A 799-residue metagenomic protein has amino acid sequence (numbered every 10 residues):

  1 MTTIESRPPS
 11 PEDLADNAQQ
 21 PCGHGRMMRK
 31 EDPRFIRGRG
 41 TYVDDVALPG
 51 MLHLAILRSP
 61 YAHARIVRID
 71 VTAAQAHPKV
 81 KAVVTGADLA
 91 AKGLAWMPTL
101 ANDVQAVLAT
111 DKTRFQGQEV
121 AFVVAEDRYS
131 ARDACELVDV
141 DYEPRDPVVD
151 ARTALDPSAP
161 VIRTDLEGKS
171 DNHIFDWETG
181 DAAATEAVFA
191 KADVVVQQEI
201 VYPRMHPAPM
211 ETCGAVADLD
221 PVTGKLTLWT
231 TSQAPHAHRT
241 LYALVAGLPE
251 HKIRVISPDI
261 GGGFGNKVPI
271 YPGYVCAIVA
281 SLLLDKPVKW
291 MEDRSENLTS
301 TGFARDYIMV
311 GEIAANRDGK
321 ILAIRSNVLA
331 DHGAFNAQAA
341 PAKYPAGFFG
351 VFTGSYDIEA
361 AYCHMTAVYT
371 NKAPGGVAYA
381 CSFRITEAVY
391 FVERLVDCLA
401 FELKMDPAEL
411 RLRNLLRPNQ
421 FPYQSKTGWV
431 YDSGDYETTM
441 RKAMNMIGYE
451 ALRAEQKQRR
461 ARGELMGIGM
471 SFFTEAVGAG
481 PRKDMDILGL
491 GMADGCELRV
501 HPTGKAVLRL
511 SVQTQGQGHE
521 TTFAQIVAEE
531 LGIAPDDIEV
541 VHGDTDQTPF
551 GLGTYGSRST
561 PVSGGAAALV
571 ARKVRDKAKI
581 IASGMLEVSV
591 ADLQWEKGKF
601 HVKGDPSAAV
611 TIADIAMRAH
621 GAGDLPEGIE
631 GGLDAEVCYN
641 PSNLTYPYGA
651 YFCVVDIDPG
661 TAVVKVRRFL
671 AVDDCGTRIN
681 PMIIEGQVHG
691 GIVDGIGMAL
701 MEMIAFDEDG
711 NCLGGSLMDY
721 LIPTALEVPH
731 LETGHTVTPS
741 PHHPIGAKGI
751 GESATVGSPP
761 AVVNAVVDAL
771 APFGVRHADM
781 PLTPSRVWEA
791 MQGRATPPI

Functional and structural regions predicted by a protein language model:
M1-H173, V195-Q198, G273, G480: Flexible, low-hydrophobicity surface segments
T2, H77, G86-A87, G247-K252 (+5 more regions): C-terminal catalytic domains of large/alpha subunits in multi-subunit enzymes
G25, E31-R34, T99, S170-A215 (+4 more regions): Glycine-rich loop/linker segments at domain edges
K30-R34, E136-R145, V149, Q233-P235 (+7 more regions): Extended active-site and interfacial segments that coordinate phosphate-rich ligands in large catalytic machineries
K92-L94, A190-M205, W290-N297, Q338-P341 (+2 more regions): Short Pro/Gly-enriched beta-strand edge/turn motifs at strand-loop
L94-P98, A134-L137, A208, T230 (+14 more regions): Short acidic, glycine/serine/threonine-rich loops at helix termini
P160-A246, R417-K505, L713-G734: Helix-loop-helix junctions that connect adjacent transmembrane helices in secondary transporters/permeases, recognized
T240, D259, G263-D285, K289-M291 (+1 more regions): Thiamine diphosphate
